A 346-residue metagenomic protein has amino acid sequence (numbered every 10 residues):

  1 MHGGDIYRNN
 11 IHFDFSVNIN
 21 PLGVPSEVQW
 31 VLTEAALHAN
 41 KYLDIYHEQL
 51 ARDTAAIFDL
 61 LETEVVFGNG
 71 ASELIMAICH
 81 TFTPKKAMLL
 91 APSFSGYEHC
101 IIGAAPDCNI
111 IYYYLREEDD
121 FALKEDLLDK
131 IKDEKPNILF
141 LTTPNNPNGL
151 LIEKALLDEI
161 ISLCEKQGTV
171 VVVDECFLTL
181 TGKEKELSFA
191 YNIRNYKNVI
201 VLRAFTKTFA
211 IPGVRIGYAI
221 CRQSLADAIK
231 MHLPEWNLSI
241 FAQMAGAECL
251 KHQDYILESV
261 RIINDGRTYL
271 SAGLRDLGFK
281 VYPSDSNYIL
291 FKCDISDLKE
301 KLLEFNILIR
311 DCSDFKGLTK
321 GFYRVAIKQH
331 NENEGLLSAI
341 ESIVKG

Functional and structural regions predicted by a protein language model:
M1-K41, E134-K135, T169: N-terminal "arm"/small-domain region of PLP-dependent enzymes with the aminotransferase-like
G23-V28, Y46, G96, N198-Y282: PLP-dependent aminotransferase class I/II
L43, A55-A77: Short loop-beta-helix segment that forms the pyridoxal 5′-phosphate
H80-L141: PLP-dependent aminotransferase-like
A104, E134, K166-Q167, Y196 (+1 more regions): Helix C-cap/helix->beta junction micro-motif
E118-T181: Active-site phosphate-binding strand-loop segment of PLP-dependent enzymes
L274-F305: Conserved PLP-binding catalytic core of the aspartate aminotransferase-like
E304-F305, K316-G346: PLP-dependent enzyme catalytic core of the Aspartate aminotransferase-like
